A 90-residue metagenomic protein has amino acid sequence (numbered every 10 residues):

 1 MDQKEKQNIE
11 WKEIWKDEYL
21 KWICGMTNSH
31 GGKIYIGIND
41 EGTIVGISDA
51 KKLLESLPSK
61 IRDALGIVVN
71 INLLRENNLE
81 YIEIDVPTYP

Functional and structural regions predicted by a protein language model:
M1-P90: Conserved N-terminal catalytic/coupling substructures associated with nucleotide/phosphate chemistry
